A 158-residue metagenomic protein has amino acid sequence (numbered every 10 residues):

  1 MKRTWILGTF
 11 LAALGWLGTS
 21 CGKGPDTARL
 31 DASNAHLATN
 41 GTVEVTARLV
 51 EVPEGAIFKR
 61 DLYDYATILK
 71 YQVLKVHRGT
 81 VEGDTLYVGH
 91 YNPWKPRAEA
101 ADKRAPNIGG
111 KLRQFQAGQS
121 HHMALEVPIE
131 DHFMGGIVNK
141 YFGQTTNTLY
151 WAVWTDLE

Functional and structural regions predicted by a protein language model:
M1-G8: Bacterial N-terminal signal peptides that target proteins for export
G8-W16: Bacterial N-terminal signal peptides
L11, L37-T39, D61, R78: Generic marker of residues within folded, mature protein domains
G18-S20: C-terminal motif of bacterial Sec signal peptides marking the signal peptidase cleavage site
G22-G24: Bacterial signal peptide processing site
A28-T39, I57-F58: Short boundary/loop segments of OB/S1/cold-shock single-stranded nucleic-acid-binding domains
G41-D61, T67-K70: Structural detector for short beta-strands of small beta-barrel domains
Y65-E158: Disulfide-stabilized netrin-like
